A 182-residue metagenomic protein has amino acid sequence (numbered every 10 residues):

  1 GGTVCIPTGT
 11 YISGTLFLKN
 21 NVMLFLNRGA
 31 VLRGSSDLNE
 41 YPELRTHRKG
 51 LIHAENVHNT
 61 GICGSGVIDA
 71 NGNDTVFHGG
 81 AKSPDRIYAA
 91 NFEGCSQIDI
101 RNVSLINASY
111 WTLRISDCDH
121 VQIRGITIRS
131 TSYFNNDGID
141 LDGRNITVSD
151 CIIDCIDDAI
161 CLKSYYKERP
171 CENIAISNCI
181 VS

Functional and structural regions predicted by a protein language model:
G1-S182: Extracellular/periplasmic carbohydrate-active domains that bind, remodel, or depolymerize complex polysaccharides
